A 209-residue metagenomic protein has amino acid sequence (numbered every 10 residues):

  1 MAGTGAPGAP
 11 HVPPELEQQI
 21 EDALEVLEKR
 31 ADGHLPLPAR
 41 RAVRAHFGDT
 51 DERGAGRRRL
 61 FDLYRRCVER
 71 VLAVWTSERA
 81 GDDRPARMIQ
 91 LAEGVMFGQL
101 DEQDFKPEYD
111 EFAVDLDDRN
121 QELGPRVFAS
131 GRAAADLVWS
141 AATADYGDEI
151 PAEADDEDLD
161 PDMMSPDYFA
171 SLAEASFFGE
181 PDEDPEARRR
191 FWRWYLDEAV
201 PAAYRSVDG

Functional and structural regions predicted by a protein language model:
M1-A2: Intrinsically disordered, low-complexity segments enriched in charged and polar residues
G5-G209: Structured binding/interaction patches within domain cores
